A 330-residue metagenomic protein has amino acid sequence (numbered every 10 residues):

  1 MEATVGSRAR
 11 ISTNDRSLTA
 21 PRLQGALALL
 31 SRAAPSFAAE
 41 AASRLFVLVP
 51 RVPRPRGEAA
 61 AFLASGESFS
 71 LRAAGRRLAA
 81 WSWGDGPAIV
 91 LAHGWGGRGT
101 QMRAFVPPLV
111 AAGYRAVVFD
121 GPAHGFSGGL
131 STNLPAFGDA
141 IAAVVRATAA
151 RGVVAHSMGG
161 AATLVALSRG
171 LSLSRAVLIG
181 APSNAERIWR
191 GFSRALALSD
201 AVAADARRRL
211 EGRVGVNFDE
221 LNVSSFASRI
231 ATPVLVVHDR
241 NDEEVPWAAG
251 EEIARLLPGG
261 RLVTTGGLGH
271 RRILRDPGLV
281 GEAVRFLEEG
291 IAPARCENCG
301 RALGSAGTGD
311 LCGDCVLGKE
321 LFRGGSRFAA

Functional and structural regions predicted by a protein language model:
T13-L71, E320-S326: An N-terminal hydrophobic leader/cap segment in hydrolases
G99, V106-G128: Conserved alpha/beta-hydrolase
G129-G152: Alpha/beta-hydrolase active-site loop
V154-T163: Gly/Ala-rich beta-loop-alpha elbow adjacent to hydrolase catalytic centers
R169-V216: Hydrolase active-site cap/lid region
R229-A231, V236-H238, D242: Short beta-strand/loop motif that positions the catalytic acidic residue of the alpha/beta-hydrolase fold
E243-A249: Conserved alpha/beta-hydrolase "acid-adjacent" motif
L268-V280, R323-F328: Catalytic histidine-centered segment of alpha/beta-hydrolase-like enzymes
